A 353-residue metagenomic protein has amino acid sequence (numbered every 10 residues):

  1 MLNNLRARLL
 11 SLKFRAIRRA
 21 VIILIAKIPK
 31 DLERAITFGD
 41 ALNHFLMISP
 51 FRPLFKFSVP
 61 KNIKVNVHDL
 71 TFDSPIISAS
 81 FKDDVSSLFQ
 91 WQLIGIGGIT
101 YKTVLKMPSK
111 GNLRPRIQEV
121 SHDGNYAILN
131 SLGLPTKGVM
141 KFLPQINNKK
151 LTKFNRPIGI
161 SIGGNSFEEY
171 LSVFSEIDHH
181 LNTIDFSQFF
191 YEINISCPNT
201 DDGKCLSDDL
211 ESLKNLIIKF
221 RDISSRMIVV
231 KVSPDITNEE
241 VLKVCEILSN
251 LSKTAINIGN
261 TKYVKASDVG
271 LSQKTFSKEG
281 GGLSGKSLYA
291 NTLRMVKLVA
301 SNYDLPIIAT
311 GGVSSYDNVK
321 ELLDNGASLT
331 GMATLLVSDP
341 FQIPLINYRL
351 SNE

Functional and structural regions predicted by a protein language model:
M1-K56, L283-D304, I308, S314-E353: Alpha/beta catalytic cores of nucleotide-metabolism and tRNA/nucleoside-modifying enzymes
L2-N155, I346: N-terminal capping/small domains of soluble enzymes
M47-F57, I195-D208, V241-S301, L305 (+1 more regions): Glycine/Thr-rich beta-alpha phosphate-binding loop at enzyme active sites
V85-W91, S172-E176, I236-N250, A300-Y303 (+1 more regions): Catalytic cores of alpha/beta
G95-M107, F190, I195-C197, A255-K262 (+2 more regions): Glycine-rich phosphate-binding active-site loops on the catalytic face of alpha/beta enzymes
G111-N125, K265-G281, L323, L329 (+1 more regions): C-terminal helical cap(s) of enzyme catalytic domains, especially alpha/beta-barrels
I117, S121, N125-E192, C197-K204: Active-site beta->alpha loop and helix N-cap motifs at the rims of alpha/beta catalytic domains
H122, A127, K137-R156, L210-V230 (+2 more regions): Alpha-helix-loop-beta-strand connector modules within alpha/beta enzyme cores
